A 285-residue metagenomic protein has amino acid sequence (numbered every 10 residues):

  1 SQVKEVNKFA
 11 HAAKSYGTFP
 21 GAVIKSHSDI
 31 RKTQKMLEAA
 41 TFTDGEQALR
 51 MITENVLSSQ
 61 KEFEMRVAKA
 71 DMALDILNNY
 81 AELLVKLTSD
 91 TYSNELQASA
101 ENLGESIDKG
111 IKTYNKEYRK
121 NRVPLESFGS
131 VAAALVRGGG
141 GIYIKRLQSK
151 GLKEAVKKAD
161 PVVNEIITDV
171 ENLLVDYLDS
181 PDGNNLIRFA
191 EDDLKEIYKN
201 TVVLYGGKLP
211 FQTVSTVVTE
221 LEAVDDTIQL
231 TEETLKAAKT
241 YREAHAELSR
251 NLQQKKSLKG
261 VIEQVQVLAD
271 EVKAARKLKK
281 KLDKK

Functional and structural regions predicted by a protein language model:
S1-K8, I111, Y118-G140, I262 (+1 more regions): Terminal, compositionally biased segments
Q2-V123: N-terminal Sec/ER secretory leader and immediately downstream segment of secreted/extracellular precursors
K4-H11, S58-M72, T88, Y92-E95 (+8 more regions): Non-transmembrane, amphipathic alpha-helical segments
L49-L87, L103-G110, G129-G138, V217-K255: Long, amphipathic, charge-rich alpha-helical segments that form helical bundles/coiled-coils
S106-E243: Extended amphipathic alpha-helical interaction segments
E233-K285: Hydrophilic extracytoplasmic domains
